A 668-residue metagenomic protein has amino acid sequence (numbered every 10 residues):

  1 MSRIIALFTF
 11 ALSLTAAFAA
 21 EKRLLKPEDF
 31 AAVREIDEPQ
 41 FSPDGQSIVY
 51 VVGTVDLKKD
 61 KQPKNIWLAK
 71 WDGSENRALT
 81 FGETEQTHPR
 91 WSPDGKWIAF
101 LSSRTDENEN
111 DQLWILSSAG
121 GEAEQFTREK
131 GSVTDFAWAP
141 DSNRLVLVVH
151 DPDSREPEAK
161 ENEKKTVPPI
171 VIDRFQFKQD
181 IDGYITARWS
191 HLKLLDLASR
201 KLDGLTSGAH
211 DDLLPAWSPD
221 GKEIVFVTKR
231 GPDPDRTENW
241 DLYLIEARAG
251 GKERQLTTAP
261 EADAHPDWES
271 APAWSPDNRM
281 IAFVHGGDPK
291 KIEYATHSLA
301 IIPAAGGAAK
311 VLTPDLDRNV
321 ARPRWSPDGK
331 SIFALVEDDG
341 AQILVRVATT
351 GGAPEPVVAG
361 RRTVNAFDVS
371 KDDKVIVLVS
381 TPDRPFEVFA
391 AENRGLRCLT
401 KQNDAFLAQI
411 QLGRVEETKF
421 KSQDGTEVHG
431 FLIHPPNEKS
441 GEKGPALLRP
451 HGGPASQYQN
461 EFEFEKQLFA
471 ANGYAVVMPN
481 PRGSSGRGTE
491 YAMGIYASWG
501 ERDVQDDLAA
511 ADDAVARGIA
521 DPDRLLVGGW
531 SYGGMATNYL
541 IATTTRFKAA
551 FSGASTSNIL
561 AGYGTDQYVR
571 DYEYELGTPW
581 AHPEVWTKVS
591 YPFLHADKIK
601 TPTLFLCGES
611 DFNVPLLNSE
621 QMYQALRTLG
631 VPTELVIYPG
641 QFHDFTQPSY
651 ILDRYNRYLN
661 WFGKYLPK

Functional and structural regions predicted by a protein language model:
A19-I36, K58-Q62, L68-T87, S102-T105 (+9 more regions): Multi-bladed beta-propeller domains
P43-D44, P93-D94, P140-D141, P219-D220 (+3 more regions): Residue-level detector of Asp-centered blade-edge/turn motifs that repeat once per structural unit in beta-propeller
G45-I48, G95-A99, L145-V146, I224-V225 (+3 more regions): Hydrophobic beta-strand positions that form the internal "hydrophobic ladder" of WD40/Gbeta-like beta-propeller blades
Q62-K64, L147-L195, E238-D241, G286 (+6 more regions): Predominantly five- to eight-bladed beta-propeller fold
G95-P157: Hydrophobic or amphipathic alpha-helical targeting/insertion segments
R394, Q402-D523, W530, G562-R570: Cap/lid segment of the alpha/beta-hydrolase catalytic domain
A471, M478-K668: Active-site-proximal cap/loop segments of hydrolase catalytic domains
